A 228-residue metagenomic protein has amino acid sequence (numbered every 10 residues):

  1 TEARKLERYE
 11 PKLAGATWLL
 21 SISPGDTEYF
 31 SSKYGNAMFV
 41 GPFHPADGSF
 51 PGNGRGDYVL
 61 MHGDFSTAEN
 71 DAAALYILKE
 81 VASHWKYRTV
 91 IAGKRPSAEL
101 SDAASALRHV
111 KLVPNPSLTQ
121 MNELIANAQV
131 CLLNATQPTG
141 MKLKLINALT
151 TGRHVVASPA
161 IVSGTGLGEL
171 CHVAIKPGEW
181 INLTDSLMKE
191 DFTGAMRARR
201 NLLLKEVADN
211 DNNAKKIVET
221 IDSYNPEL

Functional and structural regions predicted by a protein language model:
T1-L19: Membrane-proximal helix-turn-helix segments that form the acceptor-binding/catalytic region of lipid-linked
G15-L20, G25-P45: Helix-loop-beta element that forms the nucleotide-linked donor phosphate-binding surface in glycosyltransferases
S32, F39-A106, K111-A126: Conserved catalytic-core segment of nucleotide-activated headgroup transferases in glycan assembly
M121-N122, P138-T139, A160-E169: Short glycine/proline-enriched, acidic/aromatic patches that form the donor-sugar handling elements
A126-G140, T151-R153: Acidic donor-binding loop of glycosyltransferase active sites
K144-T150, H154-S158: Short hydrophobic beta-strand element within catalytic cores of glycosyltransferases and related nucleotide-activated
T165-S186: Change "using UDP/GDP/dTDP sugars" to "using nucleotide sugars
D191-P226: A charged, aromatic-enriched C-terminal amphipathic alpha-helix characteristic of glycosyltransferases across folds
